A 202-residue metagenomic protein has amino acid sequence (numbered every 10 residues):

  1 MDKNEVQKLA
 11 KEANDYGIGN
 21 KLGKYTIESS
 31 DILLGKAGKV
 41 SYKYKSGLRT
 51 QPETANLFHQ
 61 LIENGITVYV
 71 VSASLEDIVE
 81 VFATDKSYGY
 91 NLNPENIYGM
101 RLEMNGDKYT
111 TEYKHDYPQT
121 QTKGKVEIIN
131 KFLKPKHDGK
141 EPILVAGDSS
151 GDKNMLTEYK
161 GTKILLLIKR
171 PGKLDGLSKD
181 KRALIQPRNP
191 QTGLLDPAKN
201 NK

Functional and structural regions predicted by a protein language model:
N4, K8-K202: C-terminal cap/substrate-recognition subdomain and adjoining C-terminal extension of metal-dependent phosphatase-like
